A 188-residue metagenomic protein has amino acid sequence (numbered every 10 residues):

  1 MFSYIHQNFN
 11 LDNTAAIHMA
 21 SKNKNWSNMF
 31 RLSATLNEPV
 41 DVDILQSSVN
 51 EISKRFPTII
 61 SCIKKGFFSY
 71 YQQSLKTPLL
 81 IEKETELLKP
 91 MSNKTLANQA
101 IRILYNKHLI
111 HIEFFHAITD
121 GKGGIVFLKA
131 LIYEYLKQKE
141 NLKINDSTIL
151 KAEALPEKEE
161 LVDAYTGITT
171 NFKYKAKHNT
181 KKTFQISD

Functional and structural regions predicted by a protein language model:
M1-A164: Non-catalytic N-terminal regions of enzymes
E159-D188: Flexible, P/S/T/G-rich "lid" or insertion loops adjacent to the active sites of thioester-utilizing
